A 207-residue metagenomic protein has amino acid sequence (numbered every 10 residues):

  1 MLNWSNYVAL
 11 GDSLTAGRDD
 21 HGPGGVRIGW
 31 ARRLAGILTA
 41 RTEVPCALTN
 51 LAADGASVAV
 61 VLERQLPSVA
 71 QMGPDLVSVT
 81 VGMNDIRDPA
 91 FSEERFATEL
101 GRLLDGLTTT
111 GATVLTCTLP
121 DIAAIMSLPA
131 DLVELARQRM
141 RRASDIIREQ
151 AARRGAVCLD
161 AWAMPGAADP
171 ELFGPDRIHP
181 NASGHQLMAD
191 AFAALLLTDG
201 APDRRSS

Functional and structural regions predicted by a protein language model:
M1-D54, L66-G73: Serine-esterase "nucleophile elbow" of acetyl-processing enzymes
L2-N3, V44, E63-S206: Alpha-helical cap/lid subdomain in secreted, periplasmic, or secretory-pathway luminal O-acyl-processing enzymes
G17, S57-V60, D85-D88: Short active-site-adjacent helix-start/loop capping segments
H21-G22, A59-V61, A123: Short N-terminal helix-initiation segments at or just after the protein's N-terminus
R27-A31, V58, M140-A143: Conserved donor sugar-nucleotide recognition element shared by glycan-biosynthetic enzymes
A52, A56, V81-G82: Cell-envelope and extracellular/periplasmic
